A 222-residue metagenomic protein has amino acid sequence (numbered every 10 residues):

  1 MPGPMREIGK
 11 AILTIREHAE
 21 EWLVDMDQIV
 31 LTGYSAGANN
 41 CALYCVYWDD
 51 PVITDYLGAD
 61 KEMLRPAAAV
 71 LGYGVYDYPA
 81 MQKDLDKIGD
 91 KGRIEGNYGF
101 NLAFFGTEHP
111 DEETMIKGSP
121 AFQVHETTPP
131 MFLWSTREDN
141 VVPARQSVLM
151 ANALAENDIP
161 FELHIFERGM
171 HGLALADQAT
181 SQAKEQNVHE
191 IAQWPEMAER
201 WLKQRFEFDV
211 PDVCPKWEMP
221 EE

Functional and structural regions predicted by a protein language model:
M1-E20, Q193-M197: Alpha/beta-hydrolase active-site loop
M1-G3, H18, M81-K87, A174-K184: Cap/lid segment of the alpha/beta-hydrolase catalytic domain
K10-K87, W217-E221: Primarily recognizes the serine-hydrolase "nucleophile elbow" in alpha/beta-hydrolase and SGNH/GDSL folds
I29, M131, F161: Hydrophobic anchor at the start of a short beta-strand that flanks the dinucleotide cofactor-binding loop
V46, G58, A80-Q123, P129: Mobile cap/lid helix-loop segments that gate and shape the active-site cleft of serine hydrolases
T127, F132-S135, D139: Short beta-strand/loop motif that positions the catalytic acidic residue of the alpha/beta-hydrolase fold
W134, V141, R145-E222: C-terminal catalytic histidine-bearing segment of alpha/beta-hydrolase fold enzymes
